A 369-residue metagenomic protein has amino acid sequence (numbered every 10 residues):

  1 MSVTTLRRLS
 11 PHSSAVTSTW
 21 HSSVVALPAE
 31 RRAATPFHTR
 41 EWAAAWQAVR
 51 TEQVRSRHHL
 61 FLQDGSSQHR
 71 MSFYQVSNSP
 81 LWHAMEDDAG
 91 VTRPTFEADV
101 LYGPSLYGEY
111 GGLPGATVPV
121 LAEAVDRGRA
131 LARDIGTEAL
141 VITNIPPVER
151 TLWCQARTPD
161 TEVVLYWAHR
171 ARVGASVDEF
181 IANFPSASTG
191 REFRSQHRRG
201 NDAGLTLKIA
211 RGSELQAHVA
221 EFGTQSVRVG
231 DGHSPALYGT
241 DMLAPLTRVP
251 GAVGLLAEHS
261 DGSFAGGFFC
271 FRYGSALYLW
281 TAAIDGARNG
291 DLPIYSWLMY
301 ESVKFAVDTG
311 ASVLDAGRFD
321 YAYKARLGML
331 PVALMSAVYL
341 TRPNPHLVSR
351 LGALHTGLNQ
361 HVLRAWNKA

Functional and structural regions predicted by a protein language model:
S2-S13, Q75-S79, P147, T151-N183 (+1 more regions): Active-site/acyl-donor-binding loops of N-acyltransferases
L6-V91, T143-G290: A conserved beta-strand-loop-helix scaffold within acyl/acetyltransferase catalytic domains
N78-T161, G274-A333: Acyl-donor binding region in acyl/amide transferases
V91, D99-Y107, A171-G174, R198-G204 (+7 more regions): Short C-terminal domain-edge/linker segments immediately following a structured domain
T95-D99, V164-H169, R194-H197, D231-S234 (+5 more regions): Glycine-rich loops and low-complexity Gly/Arg-rich segments that provide flexible linkers or classic glycine-based
Y107-A122, S186-T206, A257, A265-F269 (+2 more regions): A broadly tuned preference for mixed-charge, low-complexity surface segments
A217-H218, Y295-S296, G352: Short, flexible segments with low predicted structural confidence
